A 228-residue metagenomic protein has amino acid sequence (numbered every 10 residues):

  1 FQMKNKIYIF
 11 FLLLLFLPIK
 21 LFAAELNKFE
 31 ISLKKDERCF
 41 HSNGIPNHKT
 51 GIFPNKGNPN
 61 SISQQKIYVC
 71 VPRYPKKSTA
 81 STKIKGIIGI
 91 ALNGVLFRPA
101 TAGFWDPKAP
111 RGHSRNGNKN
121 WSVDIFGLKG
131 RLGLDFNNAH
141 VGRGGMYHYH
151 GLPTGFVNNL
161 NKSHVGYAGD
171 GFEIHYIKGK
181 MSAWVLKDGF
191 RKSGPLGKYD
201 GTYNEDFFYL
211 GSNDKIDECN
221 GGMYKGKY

Functional and structural regions predicted by a protein language model:
F1-Q2: Short, Lys/Arg-enriched N-terminal segments with co-localized hydrophobic residues within the first ~10-30 amino acids
I7-L17: Sec-dependent N-terminal signal peptides
I19-A23: Sec/Tat signal peptide C-region and signal peptidase I cleavage site
A24-L128: Solvent-exposed N-terminal domain segments of exported/luminal and surface proteins
S61, L132-G145, L210-K227: Short, low-complexity cationic-aromatic patches
P75, T101-G103, G151-P153, K178-K180: A mature extracytoplasmic/lumenal domain signature
L92-R98, R143-V157, K225-Y228: Extracellular/lumenal glycan-associated surfaces
Y167-Y228: Extended, compositionally biased non-globular segments
